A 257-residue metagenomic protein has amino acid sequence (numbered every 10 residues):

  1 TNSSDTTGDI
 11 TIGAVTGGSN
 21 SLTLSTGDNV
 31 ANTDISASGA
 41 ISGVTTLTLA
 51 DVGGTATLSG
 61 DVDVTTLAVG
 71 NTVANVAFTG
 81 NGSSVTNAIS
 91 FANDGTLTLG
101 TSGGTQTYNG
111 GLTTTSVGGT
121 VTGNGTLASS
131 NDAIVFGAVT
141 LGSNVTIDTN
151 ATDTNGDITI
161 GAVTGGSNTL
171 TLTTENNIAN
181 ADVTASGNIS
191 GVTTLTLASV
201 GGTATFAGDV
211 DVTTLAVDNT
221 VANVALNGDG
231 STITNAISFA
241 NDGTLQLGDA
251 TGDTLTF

Functional and structural regions predicted by a protein language model:
T1-F257: Extracellular lectin-like interaction modules
